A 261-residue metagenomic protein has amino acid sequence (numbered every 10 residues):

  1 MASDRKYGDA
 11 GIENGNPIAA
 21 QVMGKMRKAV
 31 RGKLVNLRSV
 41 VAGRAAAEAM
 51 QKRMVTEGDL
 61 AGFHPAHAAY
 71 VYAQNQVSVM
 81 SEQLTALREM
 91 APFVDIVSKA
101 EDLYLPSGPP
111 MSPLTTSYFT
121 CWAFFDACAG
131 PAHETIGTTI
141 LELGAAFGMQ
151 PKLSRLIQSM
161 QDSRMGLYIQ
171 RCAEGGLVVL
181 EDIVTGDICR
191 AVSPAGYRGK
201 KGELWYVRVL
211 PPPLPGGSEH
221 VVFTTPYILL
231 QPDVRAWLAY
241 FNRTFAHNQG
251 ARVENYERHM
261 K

Functional and structural regions predicted by a protein language model:
M1-G166, C172, D187, Y197-K201 (+1 more regions): Mixed-charge, low-complexity intrinsically disordered regions
G176-L180: Short aromatic-glycine-enriched beta-strand elements
D182-A191: Short, structured beta-strand/loop micro-motifs enriched in basic residues and often containing a Trp
S193-A195: Short, conserved secondary-structure segments in the cores of folded domains
